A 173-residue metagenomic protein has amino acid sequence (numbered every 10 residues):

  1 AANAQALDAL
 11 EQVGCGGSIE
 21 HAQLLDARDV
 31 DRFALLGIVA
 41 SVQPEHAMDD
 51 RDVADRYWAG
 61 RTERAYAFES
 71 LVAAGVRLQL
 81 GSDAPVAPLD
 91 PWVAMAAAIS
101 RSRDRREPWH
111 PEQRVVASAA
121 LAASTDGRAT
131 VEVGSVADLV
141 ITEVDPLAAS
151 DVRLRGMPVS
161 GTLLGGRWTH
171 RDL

Functional and structural regions predicted by a protein language model:
A2-G17, H21-A22, A27-L35, V42-L147 (+2 more regions): His/Asp/Glu-enriched, well-ordered alpha-helical/loop segment that forms or immediately abuts the divalent-metal
D151-L154: Short loop/turn motifs at secondary-structure junctions and domain boundaries
